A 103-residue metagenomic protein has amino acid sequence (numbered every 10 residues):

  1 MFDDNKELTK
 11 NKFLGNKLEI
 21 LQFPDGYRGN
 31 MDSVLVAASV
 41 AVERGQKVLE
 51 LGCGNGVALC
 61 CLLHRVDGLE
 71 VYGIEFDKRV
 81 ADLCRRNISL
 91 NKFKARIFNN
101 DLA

Functional and structural regions predicted by a protein language model:
F2-E43: Class I SAM-dependent transferase core
A38-A103: Conserved SAM/SAH cofactor-binding pocket of Class I
